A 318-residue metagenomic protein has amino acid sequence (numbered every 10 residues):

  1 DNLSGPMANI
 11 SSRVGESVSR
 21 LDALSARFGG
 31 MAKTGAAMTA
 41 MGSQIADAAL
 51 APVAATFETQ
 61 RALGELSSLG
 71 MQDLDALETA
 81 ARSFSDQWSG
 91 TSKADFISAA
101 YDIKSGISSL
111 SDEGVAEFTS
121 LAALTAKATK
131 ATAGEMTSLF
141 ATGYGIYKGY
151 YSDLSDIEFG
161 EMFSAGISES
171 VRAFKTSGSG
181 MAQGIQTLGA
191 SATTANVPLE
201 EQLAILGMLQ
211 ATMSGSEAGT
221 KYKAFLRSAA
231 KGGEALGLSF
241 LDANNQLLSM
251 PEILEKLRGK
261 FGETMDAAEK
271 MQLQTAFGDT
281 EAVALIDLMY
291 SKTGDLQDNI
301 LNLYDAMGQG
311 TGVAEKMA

Functional and structural regions predicted by a protein language model:
N2, S11, A37-Q87, S98-I107 (+6 more regions): Small-residue helix-packing and pore-constriction motifs in hydrophobic alpha-helices
G15-G42: Membrane-penetrating hydrophobic segments
F28-M31, Q87-T91, D95: Short amphipathic helix-turn modules centered on a small-residue break
V53-F57, A94, D112-V115, G178-S179 (+3 more regions): Short helix-capping and inter-helix turn/linker motifs at the boundaries of alpha-helical repeat units
G215: Glycine-rich phosphate-binding active-site loops on the catalytic face of alpha/beta enzymes
L241, N245-L248, E252-A318: Hydrophobic, often aromatic-rich secondary-structure segments at membrane interfaces
